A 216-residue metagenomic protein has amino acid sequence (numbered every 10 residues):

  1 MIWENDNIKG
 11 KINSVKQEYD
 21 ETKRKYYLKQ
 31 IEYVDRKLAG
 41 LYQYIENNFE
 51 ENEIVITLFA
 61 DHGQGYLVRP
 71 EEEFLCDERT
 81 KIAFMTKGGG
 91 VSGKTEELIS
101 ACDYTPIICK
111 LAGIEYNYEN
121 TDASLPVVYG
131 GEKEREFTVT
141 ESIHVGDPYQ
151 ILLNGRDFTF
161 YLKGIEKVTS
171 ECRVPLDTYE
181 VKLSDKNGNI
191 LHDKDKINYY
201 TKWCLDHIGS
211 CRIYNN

Functional and structural regions predicted by a protein language model:
M1-N216: Catalytic domains that recognize anionic headgroups
